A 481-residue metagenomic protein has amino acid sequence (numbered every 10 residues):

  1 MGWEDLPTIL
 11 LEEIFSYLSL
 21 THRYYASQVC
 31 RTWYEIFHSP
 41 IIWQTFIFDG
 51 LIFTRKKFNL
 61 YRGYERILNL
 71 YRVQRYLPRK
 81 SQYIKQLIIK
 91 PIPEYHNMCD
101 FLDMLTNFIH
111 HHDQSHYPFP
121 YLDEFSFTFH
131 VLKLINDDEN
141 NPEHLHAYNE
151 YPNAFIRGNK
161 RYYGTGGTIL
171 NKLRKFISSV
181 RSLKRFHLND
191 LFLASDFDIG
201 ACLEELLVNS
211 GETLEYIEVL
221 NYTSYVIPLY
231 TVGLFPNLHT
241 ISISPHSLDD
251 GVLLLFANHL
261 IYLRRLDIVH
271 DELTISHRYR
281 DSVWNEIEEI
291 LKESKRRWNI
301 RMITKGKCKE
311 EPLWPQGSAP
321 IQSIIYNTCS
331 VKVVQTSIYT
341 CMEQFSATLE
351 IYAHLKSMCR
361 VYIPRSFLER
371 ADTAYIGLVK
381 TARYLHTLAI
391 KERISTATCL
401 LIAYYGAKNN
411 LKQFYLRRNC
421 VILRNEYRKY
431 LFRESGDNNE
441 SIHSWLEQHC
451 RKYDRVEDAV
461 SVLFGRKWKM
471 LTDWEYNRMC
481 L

Functional and structural regions predicted by a protein language model:
M1-L481: The conserved beta-strand core of Leucine-Rich Repeat
